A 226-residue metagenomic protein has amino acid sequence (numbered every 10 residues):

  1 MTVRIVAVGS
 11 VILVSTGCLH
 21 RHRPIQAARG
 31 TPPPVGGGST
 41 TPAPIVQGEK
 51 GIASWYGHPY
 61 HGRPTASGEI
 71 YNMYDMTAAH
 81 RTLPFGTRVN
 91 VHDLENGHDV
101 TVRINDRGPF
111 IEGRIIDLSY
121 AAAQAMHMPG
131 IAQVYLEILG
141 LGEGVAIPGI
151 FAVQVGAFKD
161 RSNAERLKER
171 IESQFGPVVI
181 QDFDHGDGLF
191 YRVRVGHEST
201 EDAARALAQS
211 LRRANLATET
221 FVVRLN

Functional and structural regions predicted by a protein language model:
M1-T16: Sec-dependent bacterial lipoprotein signal peptides
T2, C18-R166, R170, F183 (+2 more regions): Secreted/periplasmic proteins
V8, A28-R29, V153, R205 (+1 more regions): Intrinsic disorder/low-complexity segments
V14, Q154, R194: Conserved Rossmann-like nucleotide-binding pocket used by diverse enzymes that bind dinucleotide cofactors
T16-G17, A214: ABC ATPase NBD switch/coupling site
K159-N226: Extracytoplasmic
